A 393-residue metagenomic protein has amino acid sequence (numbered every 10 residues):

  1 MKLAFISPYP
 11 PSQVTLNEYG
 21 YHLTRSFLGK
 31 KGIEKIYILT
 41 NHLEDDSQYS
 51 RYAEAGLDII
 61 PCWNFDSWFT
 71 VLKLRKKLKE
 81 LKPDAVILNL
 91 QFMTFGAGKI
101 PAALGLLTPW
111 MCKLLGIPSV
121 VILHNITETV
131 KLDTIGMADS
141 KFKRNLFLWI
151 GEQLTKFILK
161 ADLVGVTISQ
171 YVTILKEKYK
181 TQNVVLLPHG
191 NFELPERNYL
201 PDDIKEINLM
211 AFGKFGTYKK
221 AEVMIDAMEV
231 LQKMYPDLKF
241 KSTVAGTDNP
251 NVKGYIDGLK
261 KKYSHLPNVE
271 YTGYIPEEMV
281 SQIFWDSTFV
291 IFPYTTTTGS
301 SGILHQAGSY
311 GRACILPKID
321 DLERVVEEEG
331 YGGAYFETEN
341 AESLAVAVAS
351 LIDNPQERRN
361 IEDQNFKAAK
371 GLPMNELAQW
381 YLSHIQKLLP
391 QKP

Functional and structural regions predicted by a protein language model:
L106-L115, F142-L163: Membrane-proximal helix-turn-helix segments that form the acceptor-binding/catalytic region of lipid-linked
K156-K160, Y171-N191: Helix-loop-beta element that forms the nucleotide-linked donor phosphate-binding surface in glycosyltransferases
P201-K219, I225-M228, T243: Conserved donor-binding/catalytic core segment of Leloir-type glycosyltransferases
G246, I256-E278: Nucleotide-activated donor-binding/catalytic signature segment of Leloir-type glycosyltransferases, i.e., the conserved
Q282-G299, R312: Acidic donor-binding loop of glycosyltransferase active sites
G333-A341, A349-P355: Conserved acidic donor-binding segment of nucleotide-sugar-dependent glycosyltransferases
S350, G371-P393: C-terminal alpha-helical cap of glycosyltransferases
E357-G371: A short, well-ordered alpha-helix in the C-terminal region of glycosyltransferases
